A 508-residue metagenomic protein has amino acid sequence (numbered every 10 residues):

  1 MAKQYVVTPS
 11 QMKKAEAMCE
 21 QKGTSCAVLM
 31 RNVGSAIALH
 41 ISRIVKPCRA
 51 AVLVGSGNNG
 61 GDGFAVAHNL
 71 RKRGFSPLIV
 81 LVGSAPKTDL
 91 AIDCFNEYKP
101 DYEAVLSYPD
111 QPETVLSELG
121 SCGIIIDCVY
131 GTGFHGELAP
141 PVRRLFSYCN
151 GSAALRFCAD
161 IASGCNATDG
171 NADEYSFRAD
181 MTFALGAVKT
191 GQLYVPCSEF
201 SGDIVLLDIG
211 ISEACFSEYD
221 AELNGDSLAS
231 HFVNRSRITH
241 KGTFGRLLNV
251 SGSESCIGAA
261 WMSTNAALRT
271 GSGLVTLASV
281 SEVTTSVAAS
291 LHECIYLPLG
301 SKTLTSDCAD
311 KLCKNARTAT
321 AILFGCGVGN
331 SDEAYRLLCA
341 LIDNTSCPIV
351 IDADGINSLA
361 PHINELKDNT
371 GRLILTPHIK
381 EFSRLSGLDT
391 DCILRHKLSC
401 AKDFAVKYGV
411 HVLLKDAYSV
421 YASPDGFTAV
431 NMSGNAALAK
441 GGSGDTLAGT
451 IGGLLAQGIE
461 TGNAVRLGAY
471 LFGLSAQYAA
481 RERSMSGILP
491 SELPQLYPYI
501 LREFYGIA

Functional and structural regions predicted by a protein language model:
A2-V82, Q192-I349, N357-I374, I379-A508: Small-residue (G/A/S/T)-rich helix-start motifs and N-terminal tracts that mark the onset
A38-V129, E137-A159, L337, T345 (+2 more regions): Nucleotide and nucleotide-moiety/phosphate-recognizing core
G83-P86, I161-S163, E282, G355: Short beta-alpha junction loops
L90, P141, Y175-R178, S279 (+1 more regions): Short acidic-hydrophobic sequence patches enriched in Asp/Glu that either
A104-Q111, A139, S163-A167, L228-V233 (+2 more regions): Short gly/ser/thr-rich secondary-structure transition/capping motifs
L119-G123, S176, A316-R317, I342: A short, aliphatic-rich alpha-helical micro-motif
G123-I124, V129-Y219: Internal gly/pro-rich beta-alpha loop/helix module that stabilizes soluble enzyme cofactors or their anionic handles
